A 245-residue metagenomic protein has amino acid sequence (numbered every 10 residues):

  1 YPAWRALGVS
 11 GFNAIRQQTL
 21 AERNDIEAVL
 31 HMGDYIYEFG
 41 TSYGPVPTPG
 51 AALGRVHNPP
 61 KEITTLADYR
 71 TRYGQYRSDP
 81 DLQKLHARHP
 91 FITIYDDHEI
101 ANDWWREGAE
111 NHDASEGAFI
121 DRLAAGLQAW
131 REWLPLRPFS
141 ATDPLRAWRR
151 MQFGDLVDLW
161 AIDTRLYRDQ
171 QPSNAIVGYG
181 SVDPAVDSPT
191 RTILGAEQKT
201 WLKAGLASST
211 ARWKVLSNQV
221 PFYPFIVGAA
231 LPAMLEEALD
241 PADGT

Functional and structural regions predicted by a protein language model:
Y1-T245: Metal-dependent phosphoester/phosphodiester hydrolase catalytic core
